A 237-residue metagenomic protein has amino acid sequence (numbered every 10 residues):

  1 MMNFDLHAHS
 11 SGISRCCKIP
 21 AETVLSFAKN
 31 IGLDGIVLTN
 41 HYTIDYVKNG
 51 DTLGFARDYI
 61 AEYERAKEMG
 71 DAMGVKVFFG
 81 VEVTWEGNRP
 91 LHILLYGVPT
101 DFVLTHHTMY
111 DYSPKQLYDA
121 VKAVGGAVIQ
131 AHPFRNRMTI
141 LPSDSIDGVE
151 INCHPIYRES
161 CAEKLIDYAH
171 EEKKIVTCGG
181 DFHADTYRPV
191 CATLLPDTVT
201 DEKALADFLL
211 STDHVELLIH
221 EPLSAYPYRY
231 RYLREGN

Functional and structural regions predicted by a protein language model:
M1-E86, N136, T186: An N-terminally biased module of ancient metal coordination in phosphate/nucleic-acid-related enzymes
M1-L6, S10, S14, P20-S26 (+2 more regions): Charged catalytic cores and adjacent phosphate/nucleic-acid-binding surfaces used for phosphate/nucleic-acid chemistry
N3, K29, K67-D71, S113-I129 (+1 more regions): Surface-exposed amphipathic alpha-helices with a cationic face
G12-C16, F55-A56, L104-T108, A127-I129 (+1 more regions): Short, flexible loop segments at the rims of nucleotide/cofactor-binding pockets, characterized by
V37-L38, I129-Q130, E150: Conserved beta-strand positions in the central sheet of alpha/beta enzyme cores
Y59-A61, H107-Q116, E159-D167: Active-site-adjacent beta->alpha loops and helix N-cap segments on the catalytic face of soluble alpha/beta enzymes
P90-G125: Binuclear metal-dependent hydrolase catalytic cores centered on His/Asp/Glu-rich metal-binding motifs
